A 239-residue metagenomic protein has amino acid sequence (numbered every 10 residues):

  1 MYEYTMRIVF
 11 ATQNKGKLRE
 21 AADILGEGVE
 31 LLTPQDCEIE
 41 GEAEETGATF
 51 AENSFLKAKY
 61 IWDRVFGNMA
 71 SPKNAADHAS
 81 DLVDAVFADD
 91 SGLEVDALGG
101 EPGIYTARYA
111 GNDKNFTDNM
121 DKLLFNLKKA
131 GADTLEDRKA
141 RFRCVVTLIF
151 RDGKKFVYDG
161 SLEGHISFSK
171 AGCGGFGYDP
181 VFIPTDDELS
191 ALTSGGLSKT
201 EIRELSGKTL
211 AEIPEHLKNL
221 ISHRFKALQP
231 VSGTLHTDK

Functional and structural regions predicted by a protein language model:
E3-V9, K15-K239: Anionic-ligand binding patches
